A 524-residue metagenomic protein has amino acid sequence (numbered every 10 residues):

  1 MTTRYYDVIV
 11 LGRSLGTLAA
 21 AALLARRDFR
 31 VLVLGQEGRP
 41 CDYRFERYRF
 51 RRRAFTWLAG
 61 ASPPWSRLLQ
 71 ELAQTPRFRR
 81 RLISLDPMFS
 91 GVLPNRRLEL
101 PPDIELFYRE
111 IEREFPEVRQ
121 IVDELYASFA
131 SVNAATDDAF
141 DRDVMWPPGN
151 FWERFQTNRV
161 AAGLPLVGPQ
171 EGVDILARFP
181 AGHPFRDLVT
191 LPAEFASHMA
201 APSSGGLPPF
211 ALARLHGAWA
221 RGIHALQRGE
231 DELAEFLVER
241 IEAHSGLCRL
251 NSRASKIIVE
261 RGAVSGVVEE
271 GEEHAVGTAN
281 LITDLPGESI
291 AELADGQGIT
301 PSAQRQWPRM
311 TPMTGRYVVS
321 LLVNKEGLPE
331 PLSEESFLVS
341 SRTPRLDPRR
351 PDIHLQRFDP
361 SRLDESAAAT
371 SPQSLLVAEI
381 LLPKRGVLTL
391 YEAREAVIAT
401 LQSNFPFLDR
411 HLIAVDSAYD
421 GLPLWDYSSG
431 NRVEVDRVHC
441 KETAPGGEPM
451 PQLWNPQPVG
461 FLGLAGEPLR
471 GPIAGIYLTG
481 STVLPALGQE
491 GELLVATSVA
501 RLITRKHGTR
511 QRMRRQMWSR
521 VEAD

Functional and structural regions predicted by a protein language model:
T2-D138, R520-A523: N-terminal glycine-rich phosphate/pyrophosphate-binding loop and immediately adjacent elements
A130-H244: Active-site/ligand-binding neighborhood in enzyme catalytic cores
R186-S197, F407-P485: A glycine-rich dinucleotide-binding beta-alpha-beta segment and adjacent secondary-structure elements that constitute
L226, S255-T370, R470: Mid-domain catalytic core of redox enzymes that form a hydrophobic substrate pocket/lid adjacent to a catalytic redox
I241-A254: A conserved beta-strand/loop element that lines the FAD pocket in flavoprotein oxidoreductases
N324-G430: C-terminal segments that line or cap access tunnels to active or ligand-binding sites in enzymes and enzyme-associated
S481-T504: A conserved FAD-binding loop/helix module that cradles the flavin
R505-D524: Active-site-proximal substrate-binding core of FAD-dependent oxidoreductases
